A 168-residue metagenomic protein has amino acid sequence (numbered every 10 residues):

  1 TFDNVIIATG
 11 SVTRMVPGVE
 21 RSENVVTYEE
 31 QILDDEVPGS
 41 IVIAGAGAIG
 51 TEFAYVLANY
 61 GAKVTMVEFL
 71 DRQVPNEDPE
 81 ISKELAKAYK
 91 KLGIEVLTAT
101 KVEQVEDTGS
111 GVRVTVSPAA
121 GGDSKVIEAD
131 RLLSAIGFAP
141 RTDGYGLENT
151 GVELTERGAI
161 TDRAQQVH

Functional and structural regions predicted by a protein language model:
T1, V116-A120, A164: Secondary-structure transition/turn motif
T1-N24, G39-S40: Glycine/serine-rich phosphate-binding loop and adjoining beta1-alpha1 elements at the start of nucleotide-handling
F2-G10, I43-A44, V64, I127-G137 (+1 more regions): Short hydrophobic core segments
V12-R14, L97, E153-T155: A short alpha-helix-loop-beta-strand transition element characteristic of N-terminal alpha/beta dinucleotide-binding
V12-T13, I32, D71, A139: Residue-level marker for beta-strand->alpha-helix junctions and adjacent short loops that shape enzyme
M15-P17, T51-F53, L57, R141-G144 (+1 more regions): Glycine/Thr-rich phosphate-binding loops of Rossmann-like dinucleotide-binding domains
S22-P38, V126, R131-H168: FAD-site-proximal beta/loop scaffold in flavoenzymes
I32, P38-V42, A48-P118, G122-D123: Rossmann-like dinucleotide-binding cores of NAD(P)H-dependent redox enzymes
